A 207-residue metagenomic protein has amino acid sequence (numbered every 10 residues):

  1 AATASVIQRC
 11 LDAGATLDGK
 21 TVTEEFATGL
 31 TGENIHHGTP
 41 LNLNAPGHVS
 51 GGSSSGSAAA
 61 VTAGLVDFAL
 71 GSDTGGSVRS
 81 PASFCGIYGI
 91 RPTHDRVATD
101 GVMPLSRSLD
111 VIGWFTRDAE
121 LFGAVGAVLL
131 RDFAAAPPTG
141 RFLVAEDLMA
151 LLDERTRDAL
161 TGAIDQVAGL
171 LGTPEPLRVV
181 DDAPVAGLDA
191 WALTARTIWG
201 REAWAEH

Functional and structural regions predicted by a protein language model:
A1-D67: Gly/Ser-rich catalytic/binding loops embedded in alpha/beta enzyme cores
A2-S5, S55, A82-C85, R117-A127 (+3 more regions): Conserved active-site and cofactor/substrate-binding residues in soluble primary-metabolism enzymes
C10, G38, I90, F122 (+1 more regions): Structural signal for hydrophobic
T28-G32, R79-F84, V102, E154-R157: Short acidic, glycine/serine/threonine-rich loops at helix termini
G32-H36, F84-G86, A192-T194: Short low-complexity, flexible loop/linker segments enriched in glycine and/or proline with clustered acidic
N44-S50, L109-T116, A145-R155: Flexible, glycine/proline-enriched loop segments at strand-loop-helix junctions that form or flank small-ligand binding
A59-T62, D67-E146: Fold-level recognition of mixed alpha/beta catalytic cores in primary-metabolism enzymes, strongest
R131-H207: Amidase signature
